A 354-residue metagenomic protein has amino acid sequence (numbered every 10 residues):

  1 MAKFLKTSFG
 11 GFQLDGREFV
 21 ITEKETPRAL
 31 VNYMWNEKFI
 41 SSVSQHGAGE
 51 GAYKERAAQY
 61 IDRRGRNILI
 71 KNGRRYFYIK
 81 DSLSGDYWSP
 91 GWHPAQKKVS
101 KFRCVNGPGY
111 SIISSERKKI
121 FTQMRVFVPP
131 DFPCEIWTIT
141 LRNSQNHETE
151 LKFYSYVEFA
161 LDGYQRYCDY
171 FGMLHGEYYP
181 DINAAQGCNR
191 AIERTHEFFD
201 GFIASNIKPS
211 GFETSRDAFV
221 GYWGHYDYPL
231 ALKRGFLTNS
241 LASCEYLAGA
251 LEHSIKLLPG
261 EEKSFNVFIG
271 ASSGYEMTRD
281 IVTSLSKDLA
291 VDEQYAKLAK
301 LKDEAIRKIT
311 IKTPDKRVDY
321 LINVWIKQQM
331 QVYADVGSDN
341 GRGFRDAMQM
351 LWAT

Functional and structural regions predicted by a protein language model:
M1-D346: Anionic coordination/interaction segments
F344-T354: Alpha-helical support elements that line or immediately flank enzyme active sites and cofactor-binding pockets
